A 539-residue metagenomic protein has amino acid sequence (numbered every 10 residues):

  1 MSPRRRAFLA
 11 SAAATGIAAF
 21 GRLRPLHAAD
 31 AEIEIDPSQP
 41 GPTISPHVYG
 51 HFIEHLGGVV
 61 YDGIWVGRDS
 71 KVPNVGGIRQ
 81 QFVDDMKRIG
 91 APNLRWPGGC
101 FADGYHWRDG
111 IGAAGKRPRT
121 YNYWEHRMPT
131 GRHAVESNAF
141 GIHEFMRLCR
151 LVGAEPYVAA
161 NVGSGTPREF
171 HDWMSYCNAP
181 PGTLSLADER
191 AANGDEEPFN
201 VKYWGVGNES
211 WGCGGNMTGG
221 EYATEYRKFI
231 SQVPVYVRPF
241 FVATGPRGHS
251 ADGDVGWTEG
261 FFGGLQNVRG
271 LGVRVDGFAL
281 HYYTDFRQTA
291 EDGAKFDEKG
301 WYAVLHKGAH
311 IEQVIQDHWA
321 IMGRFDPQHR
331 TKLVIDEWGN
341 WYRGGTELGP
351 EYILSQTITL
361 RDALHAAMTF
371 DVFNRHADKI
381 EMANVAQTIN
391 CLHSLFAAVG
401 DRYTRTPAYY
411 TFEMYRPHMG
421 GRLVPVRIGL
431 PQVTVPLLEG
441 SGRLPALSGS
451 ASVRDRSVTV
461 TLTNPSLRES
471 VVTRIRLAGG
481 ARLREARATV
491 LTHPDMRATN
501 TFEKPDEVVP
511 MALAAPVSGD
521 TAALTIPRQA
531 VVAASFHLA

Functional and structural regions predicted by a protein language model:
M1-P3, A14: N-terminal secretory signal peptides
L9-G21, L26-G277, I311-E312, Q316-G344 (+1 more regions): Non-catalytic accessory regions flanking glycosidase/transglycosidase catalytic cores in CAZymes
L280: Histidine-centered catalytic micro-motifs
T284-Y302: Active-site His/acidic residue clusters
H306-K307: Beta-strand-rich domain onsets/edges
